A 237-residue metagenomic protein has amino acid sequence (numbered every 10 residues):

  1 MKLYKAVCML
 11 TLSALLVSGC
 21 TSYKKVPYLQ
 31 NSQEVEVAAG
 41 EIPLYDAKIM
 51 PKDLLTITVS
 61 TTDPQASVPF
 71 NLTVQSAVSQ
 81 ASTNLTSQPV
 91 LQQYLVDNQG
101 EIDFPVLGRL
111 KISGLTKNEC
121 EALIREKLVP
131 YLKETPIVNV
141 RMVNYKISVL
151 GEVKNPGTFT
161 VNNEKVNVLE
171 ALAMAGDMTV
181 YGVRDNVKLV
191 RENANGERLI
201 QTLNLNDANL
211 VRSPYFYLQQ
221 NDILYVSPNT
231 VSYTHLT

Functional and structural regions predicted by a protein language model:
M1-S18: Sec-dependent bacterial lipoprotein signal peptides
L3, G19-I112, N118-E119: N-terminal, post-cleavage mature segments of outer-membrane and organellar outer-membrane proteins involved
E36-A38, Y131, V180-L224: Positively charged
D103, K111-E152, P156-T158, E164 (+1 more regions): Amphipathic, coiled-coil-like alpha-helical scaffolding segments used for oligomerization/assembly
V168-G176: Short amphipathic, charge-patterned alpha-helical segments
T234-T237: Conserved small/polar residues in nucleotide/adenosyl-binding loops
